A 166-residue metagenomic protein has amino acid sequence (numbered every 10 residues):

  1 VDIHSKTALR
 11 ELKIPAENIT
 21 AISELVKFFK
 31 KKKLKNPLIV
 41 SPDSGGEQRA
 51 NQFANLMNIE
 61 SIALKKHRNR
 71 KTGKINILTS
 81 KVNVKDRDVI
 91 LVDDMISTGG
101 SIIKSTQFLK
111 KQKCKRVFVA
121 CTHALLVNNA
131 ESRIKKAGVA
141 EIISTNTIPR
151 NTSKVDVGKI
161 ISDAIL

Functional and structural regions predicted by a protein language model:
V1-L166: PRPP-associated nucleotide enzymes
